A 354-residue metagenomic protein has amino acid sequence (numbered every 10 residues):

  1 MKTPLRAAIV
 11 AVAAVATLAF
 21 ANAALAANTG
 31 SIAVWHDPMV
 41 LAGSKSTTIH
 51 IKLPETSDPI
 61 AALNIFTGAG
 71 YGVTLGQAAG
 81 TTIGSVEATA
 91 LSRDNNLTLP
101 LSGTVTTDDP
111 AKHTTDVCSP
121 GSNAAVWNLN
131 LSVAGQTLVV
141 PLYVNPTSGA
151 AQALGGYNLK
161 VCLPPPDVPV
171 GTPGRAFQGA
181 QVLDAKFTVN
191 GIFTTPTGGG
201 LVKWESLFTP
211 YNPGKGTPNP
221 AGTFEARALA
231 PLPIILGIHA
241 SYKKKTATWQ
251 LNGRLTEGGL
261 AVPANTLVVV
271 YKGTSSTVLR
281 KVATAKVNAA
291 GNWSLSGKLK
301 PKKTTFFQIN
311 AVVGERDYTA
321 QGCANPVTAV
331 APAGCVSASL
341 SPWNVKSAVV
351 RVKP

Functional and structural regions predicted by a protein language model:
M1-V10: Bacterial N-terminal signal peptides that target proteins for export
A16-A24: C-terminal segment of classical bacterial N-terminal signal peptides
L25-L232: Ser/Thr/Pro/Gly-rich, low-complexity intrinsically disordered stalk/linker tracts of secreted and surface-exposed
G199-K203, T246, K302-F306: Extracellular Ig-like/FN3 beta-sandwich strand-entry sites
S206-G214, P301-K346: Enriched for extracellular/lumenal, surface-exposed ectodomains of secreted and cell-surface proteins
L229-A261, K346-P354: Beta-strand-rich domain onsets/edges
G253, K281-L299, K303: Glycine-centered loop-to-beta-strand initiation motif
T256-K281: Short flexible loop/turn segments that cap and initiate beta-strands
